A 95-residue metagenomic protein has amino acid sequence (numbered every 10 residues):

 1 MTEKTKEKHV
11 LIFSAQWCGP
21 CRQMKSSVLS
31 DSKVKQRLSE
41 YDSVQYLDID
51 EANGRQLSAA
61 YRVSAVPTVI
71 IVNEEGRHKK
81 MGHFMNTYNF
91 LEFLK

Functional and structural regions predicted by a protein language model:
K4-W17: Short active-site neighborhood of thiol/selenol oxidoreductases, capturing the structured segment around
F13, V34-G54: Thiol-based oxidoreductase modules, predominantly thioredoxin-like and allied folds used for disulfide exchange
C18-R22, V69: The canonical Cys-X-X-Cys-His
R22-R37: Typically the conserved alpha-helix immediately C-terminal to a functionally engaged Cys/Sec in thioredoxin-like
A59-S64: A short glycine-leucine-enriched loop at secondary-structure breakpoints that most characteristically corresponds
A65-K95: Non-catalytic, surface beta->alpha helical segment in thiol-disulfide oxidoreductase systems
